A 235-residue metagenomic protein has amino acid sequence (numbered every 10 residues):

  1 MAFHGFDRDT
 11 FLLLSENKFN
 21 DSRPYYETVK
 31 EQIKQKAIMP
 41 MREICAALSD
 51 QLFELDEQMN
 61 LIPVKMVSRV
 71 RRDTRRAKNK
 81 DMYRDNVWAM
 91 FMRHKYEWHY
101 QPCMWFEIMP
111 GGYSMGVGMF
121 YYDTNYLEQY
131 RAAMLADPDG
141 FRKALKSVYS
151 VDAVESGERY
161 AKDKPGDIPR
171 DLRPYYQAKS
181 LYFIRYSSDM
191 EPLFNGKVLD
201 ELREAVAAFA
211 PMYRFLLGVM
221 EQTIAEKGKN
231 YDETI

Functional and structural regions predicted by a protein language model:
A2-R23, C45, S49, L135 (+3 more regions): Long, solvent-exposed, polar/charged low-complexity segments
T10, S15-R69: Active-site acidic/histidine clusters and adjacent loop/turn architecture that either coordinate catalytic ions
L13, V29-Q32, G116, Q129-Y130 (+2 more regions): Short, hydrophobic/aromatic alpha-helical segments in well-folded domains
K30-I33, A37, M119, Y130-M134 (+2 more regions): Short histidine-centered catalytic/ligand-binding loop motif
P40, I44, L48, Y126 (+2 more regions): Active-site-proximal binding-pocket segments
P63-M66, R71-R93, A144-Y160: Soluble extramembrane domains of integral membrane proteins
K65, R84, G112, A178-S180: Sequence-level motif detector for i,i+2 pairs with an aromatic at +2
R75-L135: Aromatic- and glycine-enriched beta-alpha-beta binding-site module
